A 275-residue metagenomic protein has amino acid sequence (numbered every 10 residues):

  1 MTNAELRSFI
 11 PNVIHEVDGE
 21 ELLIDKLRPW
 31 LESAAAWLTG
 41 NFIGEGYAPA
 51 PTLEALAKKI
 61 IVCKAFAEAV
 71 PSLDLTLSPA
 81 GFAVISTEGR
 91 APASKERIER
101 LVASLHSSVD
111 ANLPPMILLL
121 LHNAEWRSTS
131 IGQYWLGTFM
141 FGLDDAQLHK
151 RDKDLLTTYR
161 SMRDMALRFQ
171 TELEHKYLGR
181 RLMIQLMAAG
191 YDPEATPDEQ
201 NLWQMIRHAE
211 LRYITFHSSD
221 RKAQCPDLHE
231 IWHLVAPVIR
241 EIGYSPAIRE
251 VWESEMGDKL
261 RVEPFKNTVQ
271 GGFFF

Functional and structural regions predicted by a protein language model:
M1-K58, S72-F275: Conserved short "hinge" loops at termini or chain/domain junctions
I61: Catalytic-loop motifs flanking and including active-site residues across diverse enzymes
